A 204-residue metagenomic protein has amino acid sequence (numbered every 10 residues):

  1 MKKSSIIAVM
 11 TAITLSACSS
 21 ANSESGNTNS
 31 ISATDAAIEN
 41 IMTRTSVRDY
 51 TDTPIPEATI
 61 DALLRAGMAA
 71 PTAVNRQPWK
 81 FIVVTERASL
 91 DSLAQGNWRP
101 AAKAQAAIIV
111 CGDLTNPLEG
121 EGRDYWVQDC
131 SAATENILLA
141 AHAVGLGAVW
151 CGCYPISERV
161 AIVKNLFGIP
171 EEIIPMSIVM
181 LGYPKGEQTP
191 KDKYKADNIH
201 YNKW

Functional and structural regions predicted by a protein language model:
M1-I7: Bacterial N-terminal signal peptides that target proteins for export
A8-S16: Bacterial N-terminal signal peptides
A17-W204: Acidic, surface-exposed loops and disordered segments
